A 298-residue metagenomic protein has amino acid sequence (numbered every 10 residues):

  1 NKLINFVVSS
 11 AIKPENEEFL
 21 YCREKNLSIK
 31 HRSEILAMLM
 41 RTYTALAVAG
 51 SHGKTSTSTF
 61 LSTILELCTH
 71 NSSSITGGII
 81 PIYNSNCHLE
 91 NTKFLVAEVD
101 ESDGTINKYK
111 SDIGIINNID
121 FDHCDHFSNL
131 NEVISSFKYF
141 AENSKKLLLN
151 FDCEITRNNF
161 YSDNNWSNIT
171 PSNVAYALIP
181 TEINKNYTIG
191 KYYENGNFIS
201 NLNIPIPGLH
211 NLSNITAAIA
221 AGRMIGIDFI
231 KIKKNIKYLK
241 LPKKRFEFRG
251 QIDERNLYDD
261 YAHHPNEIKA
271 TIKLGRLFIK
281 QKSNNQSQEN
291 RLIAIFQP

Functional and structural regions predicted by a protein language model:
K2, S10-N165, T216, G222-I225: Phosphate-binding loop of NTP-binding sites
K30-E34, I75-G78, N150-D152, S162-K185 (+3 more regions): Beta-strand->loop->alpha-helix junctions that form or flank phosphate-binding loops in nucleotide-handling enzymes
L67-T69, N158-A177, E194-G196, I279-R291: Intrinsically disordered, low-complexity coil segments
V99-S102, A177, A270-T271: Glycine-rich, charged/polar anion/phosphate-binding loops that engage phosphate groups from diverse ligands
S111, N186-G190, K244: Change "...and in nucleic-acid phosphodiester-cleaving endonucleases..." to "...and in nucleic-acid processing enzymes
I113-I115, N195-P298: Nucleotide phosphate-binding/pyrophosphate-handling subdomain across enzymes that bind or process nucleotide phosphates
L148, Y187-N195: Short polybasic amphipathic segments
